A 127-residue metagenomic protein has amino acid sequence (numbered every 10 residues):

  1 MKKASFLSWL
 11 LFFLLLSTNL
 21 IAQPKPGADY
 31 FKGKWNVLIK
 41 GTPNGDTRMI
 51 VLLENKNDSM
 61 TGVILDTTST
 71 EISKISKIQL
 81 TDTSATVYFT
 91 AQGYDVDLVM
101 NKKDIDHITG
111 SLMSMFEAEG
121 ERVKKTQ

Functional and structural regions predicted by a protein language model:
M1-P26: Bacterial Sec-dependent N-terminal signal peptides
Q23-N101, G110-Q127: Central antiparallel beta-sheet cores of small beta-barrel/beta-sandwich binding domains
